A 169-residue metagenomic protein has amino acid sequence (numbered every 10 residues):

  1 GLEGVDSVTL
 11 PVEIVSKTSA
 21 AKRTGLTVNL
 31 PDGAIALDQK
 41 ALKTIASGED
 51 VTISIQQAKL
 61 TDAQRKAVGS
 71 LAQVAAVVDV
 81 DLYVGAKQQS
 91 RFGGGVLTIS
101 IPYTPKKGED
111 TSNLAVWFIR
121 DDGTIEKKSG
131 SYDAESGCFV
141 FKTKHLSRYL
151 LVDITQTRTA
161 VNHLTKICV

Functional and structural regions predicted by a protein language model:
G1-A115, I119-R120: Proteolytic processing hotspots in large secreted/extracellular or virion-associated proteins and select intracellular
R120-D122, T155: Solvent-exposed strand-loop boundary residues in beta-sheet-rich modules
D122-G130: Surface-exposed loop/edge segments in extracytoplasmic proteins
T124-I125, G137-F139: Hydrophobic residues embedded in beta-strands of well-ordered beta-sheets
Y132-S136: Short, solvent-exposed loop/turn segments in extracellular or other extracytoplasmic domains
C138-T157: C-terminal beta-strand-rich structural cap/linker in extracellular carbohydrate-active enzymes
T157-V169: Extracytoplasmic Gram-positive cell-surface binding/anchoring modules and repeats
